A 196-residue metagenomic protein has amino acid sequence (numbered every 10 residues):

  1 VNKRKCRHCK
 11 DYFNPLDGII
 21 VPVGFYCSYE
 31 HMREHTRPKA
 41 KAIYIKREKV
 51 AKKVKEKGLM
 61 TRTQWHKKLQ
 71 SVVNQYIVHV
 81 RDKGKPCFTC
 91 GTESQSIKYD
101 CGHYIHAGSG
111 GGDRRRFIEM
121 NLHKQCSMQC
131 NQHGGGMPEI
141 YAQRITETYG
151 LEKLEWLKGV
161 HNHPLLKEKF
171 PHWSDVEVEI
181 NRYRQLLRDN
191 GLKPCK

Functional and structural regions predicted by a protein language model:
V1-K5, I20-V23, V80-P86, I118-L122: Short metal-coordination and nucleic-acid-contact micro-motifs, chiefly zinc-binding Cys/His arrays
V1-V72, H161, L165-K196: A boundary/linker detector
H8-K10, Q70-D100, C126-Q129: Short cysteine-rich loop/turn motifs with clustered Cys
P15-I20, E34-A40, I97-Y104, G135-I140: Short Cys/His-rich "knuckle" micro-motifs
L16-G24, I105-L122: Short linker/helix segments within small regulatory modules
P86, G110-G136: Short beta-strand-alpha-helix junction that forms the catalytic/metal-binding core of metal-dependent nuclease domains
Y149-V160: Short, surface-exposed acidic
